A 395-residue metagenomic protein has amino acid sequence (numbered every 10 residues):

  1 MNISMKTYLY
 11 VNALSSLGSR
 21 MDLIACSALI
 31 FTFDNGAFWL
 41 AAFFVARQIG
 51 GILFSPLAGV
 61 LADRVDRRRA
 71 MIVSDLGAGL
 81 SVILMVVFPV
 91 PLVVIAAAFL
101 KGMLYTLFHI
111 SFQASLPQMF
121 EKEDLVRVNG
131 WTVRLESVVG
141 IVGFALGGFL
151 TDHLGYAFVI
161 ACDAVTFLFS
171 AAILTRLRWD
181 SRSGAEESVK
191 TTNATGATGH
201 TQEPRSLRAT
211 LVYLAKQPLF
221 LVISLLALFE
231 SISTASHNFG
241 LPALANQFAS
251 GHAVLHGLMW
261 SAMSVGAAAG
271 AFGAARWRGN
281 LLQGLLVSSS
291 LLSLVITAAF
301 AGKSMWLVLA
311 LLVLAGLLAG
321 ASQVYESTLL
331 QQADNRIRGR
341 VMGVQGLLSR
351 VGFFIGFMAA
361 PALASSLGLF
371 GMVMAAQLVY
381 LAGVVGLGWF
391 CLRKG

Functional and structural regions predicted by a protein language model:
M1-M5, D180-S224: Juxtamembrane intracellular "pre-TM" segments in multi-pass secondary transporters
T7-L23, A46-V60, D66-A78, V93 (+4 more regions): Substrate-agnostic recognition of the 12-TM MFS/MFS-like secondary transporter fold
M21, A25, Y156-A161, S206-A269: A single, central transmembrane helix in multi-pass transporters
S27-D34, M85-V87, V142-C162, Q247-F248 (+1 more regions): Transmembrane alpha-helix termini and helix-breaking/packing motifs in multi-pass membrane transporters
F31, S81-M85, K101, I173-L174 (+3 more regions): MFS-fold secondary transporters
F43-A46, I52-L57, R68-A70, L241-G395: C-terminal transmembrane bundle of multi-pass solute transporters/carriers
L76-V90, L291-K303: C-terminal ends and interior cores of transmembrane alpha-helices in multi-pass membrane transporters/permeases
A114, Q118, I160-T191, W389-G395: Helix-loop junctions on the cytosolic side of multi-pass membrane transporters, especially the intracellular loop
